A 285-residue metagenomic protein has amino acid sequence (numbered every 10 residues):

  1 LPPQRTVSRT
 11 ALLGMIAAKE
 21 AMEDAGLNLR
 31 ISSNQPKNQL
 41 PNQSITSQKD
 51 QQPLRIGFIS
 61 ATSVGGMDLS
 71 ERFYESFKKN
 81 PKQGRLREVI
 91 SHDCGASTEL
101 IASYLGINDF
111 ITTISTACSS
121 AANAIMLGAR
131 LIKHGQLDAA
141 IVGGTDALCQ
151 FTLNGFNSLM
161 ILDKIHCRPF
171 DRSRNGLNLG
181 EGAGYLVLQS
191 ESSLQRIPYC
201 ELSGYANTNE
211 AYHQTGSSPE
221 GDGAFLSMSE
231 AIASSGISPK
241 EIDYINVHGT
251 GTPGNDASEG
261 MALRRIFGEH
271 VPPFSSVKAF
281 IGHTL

Functional and structural regions predicted by a protein language model:
L1-N38, Q43-T116, L148-Q150, P239-A257: Conserved beta-ketoacyl condensing-enzyme motif
L1-V7, R85-R87, I111-I114, D171-N175 (+2 more regions): A short glycine/serine-rich beta->alpha loop
G14-L27, C94, T98, A102-L105 (+3 more regions): Active-site-proximal alpha-helical scaffold in enzymes
A25-S32, S47-I59, F73-L86, L100-I111 (+5 more regions): Structural signature of cysteine-dependent C-C bond-forming condensing enzymes
I59-T62, S115, A140-D146, L188 (+2 more regions): Short beta-strand segments
H166-S235, Y244: Condensing-enzyme catalytic core mediating Claisen C-C bond formation in acyl metabolism
Q214-E220, G251-F267, T284-L285: Short glycine/threonine-rich loop-to-helix capping motif typified by GTGT followed within a few residues by an Asp-Pro
